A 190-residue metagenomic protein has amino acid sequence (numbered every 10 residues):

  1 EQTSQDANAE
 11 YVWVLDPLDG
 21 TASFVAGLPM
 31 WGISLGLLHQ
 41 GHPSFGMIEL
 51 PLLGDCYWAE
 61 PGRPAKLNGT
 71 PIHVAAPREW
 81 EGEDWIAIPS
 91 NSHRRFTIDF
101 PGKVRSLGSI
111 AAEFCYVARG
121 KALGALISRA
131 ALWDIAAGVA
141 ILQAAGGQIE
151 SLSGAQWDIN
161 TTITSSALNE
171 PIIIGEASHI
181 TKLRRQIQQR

Functional and structural regions predicted by a protein language model:
E1-H39: Flexible, acidic active-site loops/lids enriched in D/E/S/T/G that coordinate Mg2+ and/or position polar
T21, L50, A59, V117 (+1 more regions): Residue-level signal for inorganic ion chemistry
A22-F24, P43, C56, A65: Hydrophobic "anchor" residues
I33-L37, G46-I48, C56-Y57: Short beta-strand scaffold segments in enzyme catalytic cores
L35, R63-L67: Short polybasic amphipathic segments
Q40, N68-G69: Short strand-turn-strand beta-turns centered on an Asx-Gly dipeptide
H73-A144: Phosphate/pyrophosphate- and phosphate-bearing ligand-binding catalytic cores of soluble enzymes
C115-R190: Oxyanion/phosphate-interacting regions
